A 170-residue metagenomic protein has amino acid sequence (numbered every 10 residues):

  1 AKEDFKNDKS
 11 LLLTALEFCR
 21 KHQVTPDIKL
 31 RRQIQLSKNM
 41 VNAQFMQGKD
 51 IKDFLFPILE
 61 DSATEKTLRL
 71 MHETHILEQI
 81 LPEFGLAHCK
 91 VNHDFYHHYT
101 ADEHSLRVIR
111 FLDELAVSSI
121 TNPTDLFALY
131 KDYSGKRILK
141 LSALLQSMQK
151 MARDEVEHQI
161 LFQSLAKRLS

Functional and structural regions predicted by a protein language model:
A1-F95: Non-catalytic interface/linker regions that flank or bridge core catalytic/transmembrane domains
K66, S119-I120, S170: Acidic/polar loop patches that form or flank catalytic/metal-binding clefts of enzymes that bind anionic ligands
I76, D113-A116, Q146-K150: Short, glycine-/Ser/Thr-/acidic-enriched flexible segments
V91, T100-A101, T124-S170: Divalent metal-dependent catalytic cores for phosphoryl transfer on phosphate-bearing substrates
H104: Short beta-strand-centered segments that line the small-molecule binding cleft or hinge of alpha/beta clamshell
V108: Acidic-enriched catalytic cores of C-N bond-cleaving enzymes acting on peptides and small amides
D113-L126: Helix-hairpin-helix/helix-loop-helix acidic hairpins
